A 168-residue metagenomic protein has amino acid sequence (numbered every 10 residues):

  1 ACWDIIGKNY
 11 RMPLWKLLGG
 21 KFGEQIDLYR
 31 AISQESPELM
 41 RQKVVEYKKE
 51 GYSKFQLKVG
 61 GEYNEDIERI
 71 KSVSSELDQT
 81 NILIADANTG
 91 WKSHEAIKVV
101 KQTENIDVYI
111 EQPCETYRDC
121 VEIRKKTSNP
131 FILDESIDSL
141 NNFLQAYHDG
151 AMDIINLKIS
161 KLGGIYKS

Functional and structural regions predicted by a protein language model:
A1-L83, N88-I97, K101: N-terminal capping/lid subdomain adjacent to the active-site entrance of alpha/beta enzymes
L57, Y63-S168: Catalytic core of soluble alpha/beta enzymes
